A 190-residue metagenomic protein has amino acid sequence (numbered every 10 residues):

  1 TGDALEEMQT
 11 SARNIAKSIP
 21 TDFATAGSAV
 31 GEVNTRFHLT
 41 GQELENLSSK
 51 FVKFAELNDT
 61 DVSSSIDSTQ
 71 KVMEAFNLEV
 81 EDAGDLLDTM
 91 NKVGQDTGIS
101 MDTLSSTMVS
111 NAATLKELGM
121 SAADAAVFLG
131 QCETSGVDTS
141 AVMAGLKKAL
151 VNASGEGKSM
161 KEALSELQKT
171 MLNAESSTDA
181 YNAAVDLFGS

Functional and structural regions predicted by a protein language model:
T1-D88, K92-S106, L115-A123, T134-A141 (+2 more regions): A short, structural motif
S177-D179, A183-S190: Short, intrinsically disordered, charge-balanced linker/junction segments flanking boundaries in proteins
